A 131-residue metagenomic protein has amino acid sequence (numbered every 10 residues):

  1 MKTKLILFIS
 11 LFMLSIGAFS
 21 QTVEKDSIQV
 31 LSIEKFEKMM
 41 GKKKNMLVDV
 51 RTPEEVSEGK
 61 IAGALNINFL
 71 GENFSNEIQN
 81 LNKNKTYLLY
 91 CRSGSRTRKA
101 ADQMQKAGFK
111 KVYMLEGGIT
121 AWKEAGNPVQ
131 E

Functional and structural regions predicted by a protein language model:
K2-F8, I16-N45, E54-T86, R92 (+1 more regions): Rhodanese-like catalytic fold shared by cysteine-dependent sulfurtransferases and DSP/PTP-type phosphatases
L47-D49: Structural scaffold elements adjacent to functional motifs in cytosolic proteins
